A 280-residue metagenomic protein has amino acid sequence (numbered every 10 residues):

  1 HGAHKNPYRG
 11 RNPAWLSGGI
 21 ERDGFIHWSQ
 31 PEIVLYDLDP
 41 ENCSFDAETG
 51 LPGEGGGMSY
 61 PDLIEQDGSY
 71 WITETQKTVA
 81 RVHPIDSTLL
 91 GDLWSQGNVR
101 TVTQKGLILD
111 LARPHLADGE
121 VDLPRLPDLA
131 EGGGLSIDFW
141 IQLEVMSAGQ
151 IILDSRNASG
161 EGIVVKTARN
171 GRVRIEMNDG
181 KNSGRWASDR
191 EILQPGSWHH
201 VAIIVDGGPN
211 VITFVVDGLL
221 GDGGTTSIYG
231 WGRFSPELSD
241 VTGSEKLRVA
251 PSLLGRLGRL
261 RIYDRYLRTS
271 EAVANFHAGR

Functional and structural regions predicted by a protein language model:
H1-D39: Loop/turn-rich, solvent-exposed surfaces of beta-rich toroidal or solenoidal domains
H1-H4, T75-K77, D206: Short loop/turn segments immediately following the C-termini of beta-strands
N12, G57-S59, L135, S197: Beta-rich catalytic cores
S17-E21, H83-I85, V215, Y263: Hydrophobic/aromatic beta-strand positions that recur at structurally equivalent sites within the blades
D23-Q66: Conserved blade-ending motifs and adjacent loop-strand segments that build the rim/top face of beta-propeller domains
I26-Y36, L93-T101, T225: Beta-propeller fold detector
G57-L107: Blade-level signature of beta-propeller repeat domains, shared across WD40, Kelch, NHL, RCC1 and BNR/Asp-box propellers
V102-R280: Extracellular glycan-associated modules
